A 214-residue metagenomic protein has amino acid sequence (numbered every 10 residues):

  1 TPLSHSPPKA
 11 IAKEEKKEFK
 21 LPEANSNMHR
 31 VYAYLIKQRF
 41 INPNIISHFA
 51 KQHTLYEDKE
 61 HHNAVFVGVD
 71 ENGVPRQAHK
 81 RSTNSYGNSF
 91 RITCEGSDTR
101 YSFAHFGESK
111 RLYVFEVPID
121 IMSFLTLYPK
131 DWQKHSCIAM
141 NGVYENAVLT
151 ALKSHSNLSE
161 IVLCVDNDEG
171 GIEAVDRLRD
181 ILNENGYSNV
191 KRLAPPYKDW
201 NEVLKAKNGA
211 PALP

Functional and structural regions predicted by a protein language model:
L3-D98, F103: Basic, glycine-enriched DNA-binding surface that flanks or lies within the catalytic cores of DNA
E18, G87-S89, F124, V175 (+1 more regions): Generic N-terminal initiation segments characterized by hydrophobic and/or small/turn-forming residues
P22, F115, K191-A194: Short N-terminal micro-motifs specific to bacterial/archaeal maturation and metal-cluster initiation sites
K59-S154: Phosphate-handling DNA/RNA-contact segment within nucleic-acid enzymes
K110, T126-P214: TOPRIM fold recognition
